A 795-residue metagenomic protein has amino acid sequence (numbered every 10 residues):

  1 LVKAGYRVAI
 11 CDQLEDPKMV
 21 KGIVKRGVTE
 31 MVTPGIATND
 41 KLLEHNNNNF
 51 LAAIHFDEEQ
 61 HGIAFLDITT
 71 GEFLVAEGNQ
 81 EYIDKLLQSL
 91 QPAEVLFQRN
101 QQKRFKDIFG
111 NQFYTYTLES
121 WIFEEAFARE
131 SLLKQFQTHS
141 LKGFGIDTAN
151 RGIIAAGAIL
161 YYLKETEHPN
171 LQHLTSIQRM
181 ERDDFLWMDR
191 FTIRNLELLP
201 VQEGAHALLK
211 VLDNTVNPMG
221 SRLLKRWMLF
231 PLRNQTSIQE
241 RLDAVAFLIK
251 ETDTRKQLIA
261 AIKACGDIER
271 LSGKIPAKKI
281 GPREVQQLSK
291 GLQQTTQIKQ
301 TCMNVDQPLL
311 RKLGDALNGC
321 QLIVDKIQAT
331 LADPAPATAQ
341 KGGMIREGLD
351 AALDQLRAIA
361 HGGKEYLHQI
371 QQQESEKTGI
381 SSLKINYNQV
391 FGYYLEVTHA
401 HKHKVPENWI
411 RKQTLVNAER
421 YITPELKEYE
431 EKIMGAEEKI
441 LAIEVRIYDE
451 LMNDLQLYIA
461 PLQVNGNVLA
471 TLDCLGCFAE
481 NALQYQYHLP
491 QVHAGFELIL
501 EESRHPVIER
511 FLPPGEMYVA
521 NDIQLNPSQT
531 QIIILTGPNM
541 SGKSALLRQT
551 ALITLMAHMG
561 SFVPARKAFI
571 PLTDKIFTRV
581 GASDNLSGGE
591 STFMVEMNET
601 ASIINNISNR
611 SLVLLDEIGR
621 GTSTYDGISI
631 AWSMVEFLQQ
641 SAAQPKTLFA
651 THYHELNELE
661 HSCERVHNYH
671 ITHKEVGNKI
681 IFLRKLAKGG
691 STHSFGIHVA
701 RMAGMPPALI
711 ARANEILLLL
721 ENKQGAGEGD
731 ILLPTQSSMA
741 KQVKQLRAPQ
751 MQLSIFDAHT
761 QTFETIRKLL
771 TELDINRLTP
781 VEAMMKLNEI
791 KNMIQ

Functional and structural regions predicted by a protein language model:
V2-F247, K263, D267-P276, I280-Q372 (+3 more regions): Charged catalytic and DNA/RNA-contacting regions of genome-maintenance and nucleic-acid-processing enzymes
C11, P34-L43, N170, D306-L309 (+6 more regions): Active-site phosphate-binding and catalytic loops of NTP-dependent enzymes
E124-S131, W187, L198-P200, K290-E365 (+4 more regions): Amphipathic heptad-repeat alpha-helical coiled-coil/stalk segments that mediate oligomerization, filament/stalk
A149, V216, S221, W227 (+6 more regions): ATPase nucleotide-binding head domains, primarily ABC-like/P-loop NTPase cores
A277, G291-Q294, E347-G348, E374-S382 (+1 more regions): Charged, surface-exposed helical/loop "interaction arms" that form contiguous linear patches used for dimerization
L415, E419-N453: Extended, charged coiled-coil "arm/hinge" scaffolds of SMC/Rad50-like chromosome-maintenance ATPases and other large
